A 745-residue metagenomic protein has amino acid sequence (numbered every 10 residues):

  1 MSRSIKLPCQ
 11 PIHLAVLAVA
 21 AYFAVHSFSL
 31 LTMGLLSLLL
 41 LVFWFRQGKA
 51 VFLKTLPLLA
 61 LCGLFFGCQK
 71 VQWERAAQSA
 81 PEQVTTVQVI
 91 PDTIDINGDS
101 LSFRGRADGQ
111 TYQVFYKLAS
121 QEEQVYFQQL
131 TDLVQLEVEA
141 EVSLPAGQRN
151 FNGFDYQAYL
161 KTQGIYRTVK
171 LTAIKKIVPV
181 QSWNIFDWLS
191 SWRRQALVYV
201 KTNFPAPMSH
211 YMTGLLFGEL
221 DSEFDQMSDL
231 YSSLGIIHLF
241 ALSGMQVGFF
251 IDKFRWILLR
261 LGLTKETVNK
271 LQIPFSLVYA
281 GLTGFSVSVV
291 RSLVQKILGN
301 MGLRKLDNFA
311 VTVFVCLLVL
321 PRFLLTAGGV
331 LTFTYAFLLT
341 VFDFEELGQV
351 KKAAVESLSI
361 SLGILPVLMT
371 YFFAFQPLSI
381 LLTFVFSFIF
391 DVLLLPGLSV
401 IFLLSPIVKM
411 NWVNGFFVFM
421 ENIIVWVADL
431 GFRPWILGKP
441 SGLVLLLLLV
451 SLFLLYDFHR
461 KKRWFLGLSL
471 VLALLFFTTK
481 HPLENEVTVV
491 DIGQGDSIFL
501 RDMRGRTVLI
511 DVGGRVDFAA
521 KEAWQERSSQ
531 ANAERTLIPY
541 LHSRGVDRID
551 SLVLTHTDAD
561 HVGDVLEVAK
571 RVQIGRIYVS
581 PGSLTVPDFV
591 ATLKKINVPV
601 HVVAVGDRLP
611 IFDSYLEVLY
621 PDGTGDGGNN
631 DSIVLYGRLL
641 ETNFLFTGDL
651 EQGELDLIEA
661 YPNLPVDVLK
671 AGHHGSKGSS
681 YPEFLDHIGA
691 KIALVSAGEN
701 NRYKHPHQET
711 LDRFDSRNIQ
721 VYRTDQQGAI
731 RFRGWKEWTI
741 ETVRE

Functional and structural regions predicted by a protein language model:
M1-A77, E741: N-terminal leader/targeting segments
R3-S4, L61-H238, R535-P539, R548 (+5 more regions): Membrane-interface helix/helix-cap signal primarily in integral membrane proteins
S4-A15, V51-K54, M208, M212 (+5 more regions): Membrane-interfacial loop-to-transmembrane alpha-helix junctions, especially the N-terminal start
F28-L31, L38, R46-K49, L56-L58 (+5 more regions): Hydrophobic alpha-helical transmembrane segments in multi-pass membrane proteins
Y126-Q128, L136-E141, Q181-N184, I407-E745: Non-globular, low-confidence helical/coil segments that flank catalytic cores
G164-L293, S551-V553, N643-F646, Q652 (+2 more regions): Aromatic-rich juxtamembrane segments at the membrane interface
T340-V341, E345-P440, I692: Alpha-helical transmembrane segments of multi-pass integral membrane proteins
